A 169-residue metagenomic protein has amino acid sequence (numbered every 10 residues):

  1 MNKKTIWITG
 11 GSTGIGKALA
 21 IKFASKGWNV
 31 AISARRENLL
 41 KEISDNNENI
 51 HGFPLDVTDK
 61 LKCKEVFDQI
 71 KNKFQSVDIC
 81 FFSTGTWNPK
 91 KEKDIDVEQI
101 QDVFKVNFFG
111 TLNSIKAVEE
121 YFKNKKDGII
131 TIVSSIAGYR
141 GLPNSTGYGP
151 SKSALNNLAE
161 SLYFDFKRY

Functional and structural regions predicted by a protein language model:
S12-T13: Conserved glycine-rich cofactor-binding loop
K26-I43: Conserved glycine-rich Rossmann-like NAD(P)H-binding loop of the short-chain dehydrogenase/reductase
L55-E65, V97: The beta1-alpha1 cofactor-binding region of Rossmann-like NAD(H)/NADP(H)-dependent oxidoreductases
K91-E92, D96-F104: Substrate-binding pocket helix/loop in short-chain dehydrogenase/reductase
K93, R140-T146: Active-site loop immediately N-terminal to the catalytic Tyr-X3-Lys motif of short-chain dehydrogenase/reductase
I115, S151: Active-site helix of classical SDR
S135: Residue(s) in the substrate-gating loop at a strand-loop-helix junction that position the organic substrate next
